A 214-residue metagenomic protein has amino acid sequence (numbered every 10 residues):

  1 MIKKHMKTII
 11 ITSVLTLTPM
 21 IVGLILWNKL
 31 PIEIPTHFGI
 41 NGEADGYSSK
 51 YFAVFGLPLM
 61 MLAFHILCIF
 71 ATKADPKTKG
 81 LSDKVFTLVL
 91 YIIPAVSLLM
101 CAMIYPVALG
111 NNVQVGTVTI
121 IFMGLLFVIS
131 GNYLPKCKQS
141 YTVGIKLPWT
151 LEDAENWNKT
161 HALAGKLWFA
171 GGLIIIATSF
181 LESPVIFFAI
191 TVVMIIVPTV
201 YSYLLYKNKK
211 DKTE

Functional and structural regions predicted by a protein language model:
K7-G23: N-terminal signal-anchor transmembrane alpha helix
T8-I11, A53-M60, C68, F86-A95 (+1 more regions): Select subsegments of transmembrane alpha-helices in polytopic membrane proteins, especially boundary-proximal
T16, Y141-K210: Terminal transmembrane helical module of multi-pass membrane proteins
M20-L24, I66, C101-Y105, L173-F180 (+1 more regions): Alpha-helical transmembrane segments of multipass membrane proteins
L24-V54, V143-E152: Active-site and channel-lining beta-strand-loop segments that bind or position nucleotide-derived/phosphorylated
I25-L30, L62-A74, I129-G144, S202-N208: Membrane-water interface of transmembrane alpha-helices
G46-M61, Q114-S130: Alpha-helical transmembrane segments
C68-T117: Ordered, amphipathic secondary-structure segments that act as subunit-interaction surfaces in large macromolecular
